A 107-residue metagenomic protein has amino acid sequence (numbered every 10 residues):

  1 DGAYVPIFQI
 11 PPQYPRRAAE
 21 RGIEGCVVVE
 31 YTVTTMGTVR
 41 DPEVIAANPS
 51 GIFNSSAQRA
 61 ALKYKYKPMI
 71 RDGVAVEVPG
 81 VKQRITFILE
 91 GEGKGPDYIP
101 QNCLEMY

Functional and structural regions predicted by a protein language model:
D1, F8, T32, P42 (+3 more regions): Solvent-exposed, well-ordered amphipathic alpha-helical segments that flank/support binding or catalytic loops
D1-E20, R59-A61, G91-Y107: Acidic, low-complexity proline/glycine/alanine-rich linker and hinge segments
I10, I23-G25, E77-V81: Residue-level preference for beta-strand/loop junctions
I23, T34, T38-I70: A short, well-structured alpha-helical segment
V27-V29: Short hydrophobic beta-strand micro-motif common in sensory/regulatory domains
P68-N102: Cysteine/selenocysteine-centered motifs that mediate thiol-based redox chemistry or coordinate metal-sulfur cofactors
